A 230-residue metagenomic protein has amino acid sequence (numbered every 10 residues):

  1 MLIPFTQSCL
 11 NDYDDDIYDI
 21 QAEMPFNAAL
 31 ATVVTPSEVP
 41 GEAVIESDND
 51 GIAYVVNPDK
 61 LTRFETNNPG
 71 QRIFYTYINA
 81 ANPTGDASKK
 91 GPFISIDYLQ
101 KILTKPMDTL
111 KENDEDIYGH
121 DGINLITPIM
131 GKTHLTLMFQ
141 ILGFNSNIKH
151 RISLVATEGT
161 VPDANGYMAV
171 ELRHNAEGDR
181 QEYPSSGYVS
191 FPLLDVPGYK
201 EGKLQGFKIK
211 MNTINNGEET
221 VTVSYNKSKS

Functional and structural regions predicted by a protein language model:
L2-L30: Bacterial Sec-dependent N-terminal signal peptides
I20-S230: First exposed extracellular module after export/assembly in secreted or surface-exposed proteins
